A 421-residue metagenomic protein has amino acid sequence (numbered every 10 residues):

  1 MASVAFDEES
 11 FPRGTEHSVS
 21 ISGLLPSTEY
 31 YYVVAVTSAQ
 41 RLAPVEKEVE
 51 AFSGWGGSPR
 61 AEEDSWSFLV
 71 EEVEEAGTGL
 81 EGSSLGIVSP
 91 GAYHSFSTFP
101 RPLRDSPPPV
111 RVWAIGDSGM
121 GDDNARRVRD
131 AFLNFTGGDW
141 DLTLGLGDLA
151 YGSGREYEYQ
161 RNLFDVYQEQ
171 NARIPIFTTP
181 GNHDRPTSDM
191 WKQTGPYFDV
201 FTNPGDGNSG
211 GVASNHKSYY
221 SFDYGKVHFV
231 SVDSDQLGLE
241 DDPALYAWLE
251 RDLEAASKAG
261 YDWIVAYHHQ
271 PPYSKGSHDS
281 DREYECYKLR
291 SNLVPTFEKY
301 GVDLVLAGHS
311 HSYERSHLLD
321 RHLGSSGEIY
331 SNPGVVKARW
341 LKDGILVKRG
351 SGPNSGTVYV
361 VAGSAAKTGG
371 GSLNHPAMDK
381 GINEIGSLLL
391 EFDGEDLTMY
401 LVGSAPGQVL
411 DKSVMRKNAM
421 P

Functional and structural regions predicted by a protein language model:
M1-I115, G119, R126, D130-D139 (+4 more regions): Acidic, histidine-bearing metal-coordination/catalytic regions of metal-dependent phosphoesterases
Y31-S97, Y157-A259, I264, D279-N292 (+3 more regions): Extended active-site neighborhood of metal-dependent phosphoesterases/phosphodiesterases
S106-T179, D184: Conserved, compact domain cores that house catalytic/ligand-binding motifs in diverse enzymes and effector modules
W113-G116, L142-D148, P175-N182, D233 (+3 more regions): Active-site neighborhood of phospho(di)ester-bond hydrolases with catalytic His/Asp-centered motifs
S118-G121, L149-G152, N182-T187, K226-F229 (+5 more regions): Solvent-exposed loop/turn segments at secondary-structure junctions within structured extracellular/periplasmic domains
D130, Y220, P295: Surface-exposed charge patches
L133-T136, S257, E298: Non-catalytic positions within long, well-ordered alpha-helices that form the structural scaffold/packing of enzyme
G147, S153, H309, D320 (+1 more regions): Residues that line or immediately flank small-molecule/substrate-binding pockets and catalytic motifs
